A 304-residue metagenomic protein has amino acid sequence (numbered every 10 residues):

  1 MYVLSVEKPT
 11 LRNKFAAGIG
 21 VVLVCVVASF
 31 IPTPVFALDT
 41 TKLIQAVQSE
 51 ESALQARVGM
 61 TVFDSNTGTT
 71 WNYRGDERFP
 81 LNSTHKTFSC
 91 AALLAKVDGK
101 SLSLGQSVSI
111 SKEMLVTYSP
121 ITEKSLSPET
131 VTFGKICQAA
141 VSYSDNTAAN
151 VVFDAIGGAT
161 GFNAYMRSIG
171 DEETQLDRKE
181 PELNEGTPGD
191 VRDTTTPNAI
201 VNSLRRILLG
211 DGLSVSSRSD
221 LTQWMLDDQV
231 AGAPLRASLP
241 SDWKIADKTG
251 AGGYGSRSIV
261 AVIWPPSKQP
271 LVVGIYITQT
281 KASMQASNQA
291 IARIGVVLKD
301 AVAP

Functional and structural regions predicted by a protein language model:
M1-R12: N-terminal secretory signal peptides that target proteins for export/translocation
I19-F30: Bacterial N-terminal signal peptides
S29-P80, D300-A301: Beta-lactamase-like hydrolase cores
V35-A53, D154-A155, A159-T160, N202-P234 (+3 more regions): Structured C-terminal helix/loop/strand segments within mature extracytoplasmic catalytic/sensor domains
R57, E129, N150-L204, L208-L209: Mid-domain, small-residue-enriched loop/turn segments at the edges of structured enzyme/sensor domains
S65, L104-I121, I156-G157, L183 (+1 more regions): Acidic helix-start/capping segments at beta-turn-to-alpha-helix junctions
G68, P80-I110, V273: Active-site SXXK
L115-V152, A159: Conserved catalytic neighborhood of penicillin-recognizing serine enzymes
